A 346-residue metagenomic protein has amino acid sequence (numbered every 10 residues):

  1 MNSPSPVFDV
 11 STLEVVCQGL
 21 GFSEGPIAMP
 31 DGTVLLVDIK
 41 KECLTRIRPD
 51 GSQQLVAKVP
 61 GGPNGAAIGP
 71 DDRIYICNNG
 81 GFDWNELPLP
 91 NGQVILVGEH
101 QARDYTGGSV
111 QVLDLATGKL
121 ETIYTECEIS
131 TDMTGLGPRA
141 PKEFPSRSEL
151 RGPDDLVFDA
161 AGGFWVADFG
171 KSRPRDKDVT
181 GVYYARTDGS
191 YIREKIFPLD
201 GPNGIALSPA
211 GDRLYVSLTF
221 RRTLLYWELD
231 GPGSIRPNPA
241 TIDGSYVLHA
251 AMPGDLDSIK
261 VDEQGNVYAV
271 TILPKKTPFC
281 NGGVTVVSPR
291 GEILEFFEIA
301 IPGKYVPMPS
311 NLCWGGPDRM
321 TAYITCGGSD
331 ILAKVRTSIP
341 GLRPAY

Functional and structural regions predicted by a protein language model:
M1-Y346: Sequence-structural signature of mature extracellular/luminal beta-sheet repeat domains, prominently beta-propellers
